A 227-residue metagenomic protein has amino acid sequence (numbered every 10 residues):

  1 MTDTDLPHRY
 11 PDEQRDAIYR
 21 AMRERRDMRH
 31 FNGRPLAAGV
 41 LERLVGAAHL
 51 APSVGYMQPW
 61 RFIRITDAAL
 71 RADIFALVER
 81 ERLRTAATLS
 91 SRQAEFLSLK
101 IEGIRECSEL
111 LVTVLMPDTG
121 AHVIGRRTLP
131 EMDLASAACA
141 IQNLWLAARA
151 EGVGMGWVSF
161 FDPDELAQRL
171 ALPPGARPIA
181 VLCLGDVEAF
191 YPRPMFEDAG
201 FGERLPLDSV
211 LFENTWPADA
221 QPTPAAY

Functional and structural regions predicted by a protein language model:
T2-D3, A17-R34: Generic N-terminal amphipathic, Lys/Arg-enriched alpha-helix
T2-Y10, Q14, M28, V181-Y227: C-terminal helix-cap and adjacent tail motif
L41-G46: Short amphipathic alpha-helical segments
A48, L111, T119-R169: Small-aliphatic-rich amphipathic alpha-helix that forms the alpha element of a beta-alpha
L50-G55: Glycine-rich phosphate/pyrophosphate-binding beta-alpha loops
M57-A137: Glycine/small-residue-rich phosphate/adenosyl-binding loop
R82-T88, I101-G103, L172-F196: A glycine-rich helix N-cap at a beta->alpha junction
L115, F160, D186: Short secondary-structure boundary segments
